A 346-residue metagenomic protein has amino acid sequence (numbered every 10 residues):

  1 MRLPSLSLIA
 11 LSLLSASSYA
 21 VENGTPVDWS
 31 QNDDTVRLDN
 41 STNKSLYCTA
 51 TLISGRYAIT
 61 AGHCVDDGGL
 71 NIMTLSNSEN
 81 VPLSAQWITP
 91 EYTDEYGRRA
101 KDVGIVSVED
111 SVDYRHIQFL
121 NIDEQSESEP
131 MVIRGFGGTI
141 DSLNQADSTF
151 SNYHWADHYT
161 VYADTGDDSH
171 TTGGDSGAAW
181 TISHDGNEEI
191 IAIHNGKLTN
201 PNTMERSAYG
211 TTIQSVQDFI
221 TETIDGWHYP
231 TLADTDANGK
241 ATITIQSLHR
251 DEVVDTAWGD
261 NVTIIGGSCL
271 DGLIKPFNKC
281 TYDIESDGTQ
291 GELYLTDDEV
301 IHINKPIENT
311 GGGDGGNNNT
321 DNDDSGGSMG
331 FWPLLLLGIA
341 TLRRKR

Functional and structural regions predicted by a protein language model:
M1-A20, L335-A340: Gram-negative bacterial Sec-dependent N-terminal signal peptides
A20-Q31, S41-K44, G69-Y114: Conserved catalytic-core segment of clan PA serine endopeptidases
T35-G55, G177: A conserved glycine-rich beta-strand in the N-terminal activation segment of trypsin-fold
N43, H63-D67, E109-Y114, F136-I140 (+2 more regions): Acidic glycine-/aspartate-rich tracts in secreted/extracellular proteins
I53, A58, G177, T181-D251 (+1 more regions): C-terminal subregion of chymotrypsin/trypsin-like serine protease catalytic domains
A100-D168, R206, G210-Q214: Chymotrypsin/trypsin-fold serine protease catalytic domain
P230-D323: Beta-strand-enriched, solvent-exposed domains that form extended recognition/catalytic surfaces
G330-R346: A cross-kingdom C-terminal cell-surface attachment/processing module
